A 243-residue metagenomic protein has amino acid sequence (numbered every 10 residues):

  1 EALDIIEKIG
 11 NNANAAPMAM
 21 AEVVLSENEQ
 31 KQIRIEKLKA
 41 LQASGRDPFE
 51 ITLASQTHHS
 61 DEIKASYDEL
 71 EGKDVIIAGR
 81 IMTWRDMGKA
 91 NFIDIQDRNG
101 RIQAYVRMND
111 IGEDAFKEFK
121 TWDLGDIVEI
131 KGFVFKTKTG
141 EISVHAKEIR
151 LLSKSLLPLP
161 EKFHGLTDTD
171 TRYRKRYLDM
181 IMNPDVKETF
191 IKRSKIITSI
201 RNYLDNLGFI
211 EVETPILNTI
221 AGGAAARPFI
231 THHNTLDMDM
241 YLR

Functional and structural regions predicted by a protein language model:
E1-A2, A146: Long alpha-helical scaffolds
L3-L25: Acidic, low-complexity intrinsically disordered tails
D4-N11, Q32, A65, K117: Polar/charged alpha-helical tracts
M20-N28, I35-S44, P48-R243: Class II aminoacyl-tRNA synthetase-like tRNA-binding/catalytic domains
